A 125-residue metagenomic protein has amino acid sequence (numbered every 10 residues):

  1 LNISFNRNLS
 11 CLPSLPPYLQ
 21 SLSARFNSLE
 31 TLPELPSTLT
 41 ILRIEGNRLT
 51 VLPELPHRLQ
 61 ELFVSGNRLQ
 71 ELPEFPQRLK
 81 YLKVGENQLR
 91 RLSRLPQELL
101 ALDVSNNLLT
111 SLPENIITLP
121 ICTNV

Functional and structural regions predicted by a protein language model:
L1-I3, Q20-A24, T40-I44, Q60-V64 (+3 more regions): Conserved hydrophobic beta-strand positions in leucine-rich repeat
N2, E30, S37-L39, L49 (+3 more regions): Intrinsically disordered/low-complexity terminal segments and short unstructured peptides
I3, S14, T31, I44 (+2 more regions): Intrinsic-disorder/low-complexity detector
N6, N27, N47, V64-N67 (+2 more regions): Consensus "Asn ladder" position of solenoid repeat domains
L9-L15, L32-L35, L52-L55, L72-F75 (+2 more regions): Canonical leucine-rich repeat
Q20, S37, R48, H57-Q60 (+4 more regions): Intrinsically disordered, low-complexity repeat/linker tracts enriched for polar/charged residues
F75-V125: Ankyrin-repeat and related helical/solenoid repeat scaffolds used for protein-protein interactions
